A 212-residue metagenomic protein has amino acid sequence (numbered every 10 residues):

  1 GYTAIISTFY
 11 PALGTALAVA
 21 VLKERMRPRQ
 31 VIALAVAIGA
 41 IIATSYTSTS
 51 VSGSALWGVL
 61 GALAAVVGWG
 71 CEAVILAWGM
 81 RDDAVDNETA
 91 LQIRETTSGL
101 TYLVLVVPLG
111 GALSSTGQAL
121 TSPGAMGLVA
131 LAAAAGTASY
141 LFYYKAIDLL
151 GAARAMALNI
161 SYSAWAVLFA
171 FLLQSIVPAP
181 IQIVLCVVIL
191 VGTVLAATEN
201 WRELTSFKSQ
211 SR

Functional and structural regions predicted by a protein language model:
G1-R25, A65, A152-F171: Specific alpha-helical transmembrane segments that line the substrate/conduction pathway and gating interfaces
I6, C71-V85, Y140-L150, L158: Juxtamembrane C-cap of transmembrane helices in multi-pass membrane transport proteins
P11-A16, I42, G70, L103 (+4 more regions): Hydrophobic/small/kink-forming positions within alpha-helical transmembrane segments of polytopic membrane proteins
L17, M26-S48, F169, I181-N200: Hydrophobic transmembrane alpha-helices of multi-pass small-molecule transport proteins
A20-M26, G79, A90, A146 (+2 more regions): Hydrophobic/aromatic residues within transmembrane alpha-helices of multi-pass small-molecule transporters
A33-V36, W57-A64, I75-A135, S161 (+1 more regions): Hydrophobic alpha-helical transmembrane segments of multi-pass integral membrane proteins, especially transporters
G39-G53, S98-G124, V167-V177, A196-E203: Membrane-interface helix-cap regions at the ends of transmembrane helices in multi-pass membrane proteins
W201-R212: Intrinsic disorder in cytosolic terminal tails and internal cytosolic loops of multi-pass membrane transporters
